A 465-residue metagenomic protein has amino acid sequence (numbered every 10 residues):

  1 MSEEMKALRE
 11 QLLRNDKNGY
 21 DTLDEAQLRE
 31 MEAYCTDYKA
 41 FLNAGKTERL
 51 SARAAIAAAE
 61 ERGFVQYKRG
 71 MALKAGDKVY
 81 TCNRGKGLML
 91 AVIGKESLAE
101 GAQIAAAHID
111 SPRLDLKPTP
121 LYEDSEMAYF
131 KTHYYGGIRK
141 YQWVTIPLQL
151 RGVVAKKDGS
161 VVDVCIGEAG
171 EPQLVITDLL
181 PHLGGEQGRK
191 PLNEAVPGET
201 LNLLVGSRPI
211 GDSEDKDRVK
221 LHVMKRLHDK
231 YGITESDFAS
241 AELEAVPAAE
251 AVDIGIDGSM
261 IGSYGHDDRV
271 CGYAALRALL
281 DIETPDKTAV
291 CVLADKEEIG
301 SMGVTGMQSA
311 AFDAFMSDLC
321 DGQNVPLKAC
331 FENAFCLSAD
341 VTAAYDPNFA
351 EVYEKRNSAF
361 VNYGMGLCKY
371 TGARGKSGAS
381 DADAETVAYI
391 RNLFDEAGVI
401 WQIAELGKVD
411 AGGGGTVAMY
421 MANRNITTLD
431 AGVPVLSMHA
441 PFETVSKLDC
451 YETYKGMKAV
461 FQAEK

Functional and structural regions predicted by a protein language model:
M1-K465: N-terminal hydrophobic/helix-forming segments and targeting peptides
